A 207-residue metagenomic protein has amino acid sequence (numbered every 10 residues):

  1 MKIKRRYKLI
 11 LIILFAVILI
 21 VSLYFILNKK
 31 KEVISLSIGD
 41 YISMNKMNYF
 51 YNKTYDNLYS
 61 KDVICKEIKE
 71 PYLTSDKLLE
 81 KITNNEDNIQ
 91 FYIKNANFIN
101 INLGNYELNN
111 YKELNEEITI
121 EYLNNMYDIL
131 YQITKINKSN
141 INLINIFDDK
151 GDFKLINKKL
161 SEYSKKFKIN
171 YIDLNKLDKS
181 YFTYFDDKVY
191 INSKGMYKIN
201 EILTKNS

Functional and structural regions predicted by a protein language model:
M1-I18: N-terminal Sec-pathway targeting helices
L19-E32: Membrane-interface motif at the C-terminal end of an N-terminal transmembrane signal
S35-L36, I42-I120: Conserved SGNH/GDSL esterase-like catalytic core that processes O-acyl groups on lipids and polysaccharides
L36-I38, N142-I144, N170-I172: Hydrophobic/aromatic beta-strand patches that form the interior of the parallel beta-sheet core in alpha/beta enzyme
I64-K66, N140, K168-N170: Conserved beta-strand segments of alpha/beta enzyme cores
N102-L108, Y131-I156: Active-site segments of SGNH/GDSL-like serine hydrolases that catalyze O-acetyl group transfer/hydrolysis on lipids
E117-Y127, F153-K158: Charged helix-capping and loop-helix junction motifs
D149-S207: Catalytic His-Asp segment of secreted/periplasmic serine-dependent ester chemistry enzymes
